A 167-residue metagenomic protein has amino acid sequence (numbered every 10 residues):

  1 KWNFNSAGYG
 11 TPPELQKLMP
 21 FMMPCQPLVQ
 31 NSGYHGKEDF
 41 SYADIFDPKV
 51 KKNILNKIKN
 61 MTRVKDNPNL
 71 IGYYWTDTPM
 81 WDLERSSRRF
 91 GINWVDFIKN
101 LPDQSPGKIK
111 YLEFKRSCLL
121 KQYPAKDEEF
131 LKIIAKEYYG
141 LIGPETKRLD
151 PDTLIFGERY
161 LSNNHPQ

Functional and structural regions predicted by a protein language model:
K1, I54-I58, Y160-Q167: Short, acidic/polar
K1-N5, G33-N56, K121-K136: The substrate-binding groove and active-site-proximal loops of carbohydrate-active enzymes, especially glycoside
K1-Q26, I71: Catalytic domains of carbohydrate-active enzymes, especially glycoside hydrolases
P13, L28, Y160-S162: Conserved beta-strand edge residues that scaffold enzyme active sites
P13-M19, M61-P68, Q167: Acidic (Asp/Glu)-rich catalytic clusters
M22-A43, T78-D82: Substrate-binding cleft and catalytic face of glycoside hydrolase catalytic domains, especially the flexible beta-alpha
A43, N67-Q167: Polysaccharide-binding and catalytic clefts of secreted carbohydrate-active enzymes
L55-T62, Y139-P144: Generic structural signal for well-ordered alpha-helices, preferentially at hydrophobic/aromatic core positions
